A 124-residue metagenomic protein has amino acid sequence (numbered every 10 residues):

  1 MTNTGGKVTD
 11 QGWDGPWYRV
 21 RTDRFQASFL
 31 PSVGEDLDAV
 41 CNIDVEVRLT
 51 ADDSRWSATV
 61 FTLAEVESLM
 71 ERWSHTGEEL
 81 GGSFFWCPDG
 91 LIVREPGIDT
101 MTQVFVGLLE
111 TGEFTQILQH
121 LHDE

Functional and structural regions predicted by a protein language model:
T2-E113: Short helix/strand-capping turn motifs
